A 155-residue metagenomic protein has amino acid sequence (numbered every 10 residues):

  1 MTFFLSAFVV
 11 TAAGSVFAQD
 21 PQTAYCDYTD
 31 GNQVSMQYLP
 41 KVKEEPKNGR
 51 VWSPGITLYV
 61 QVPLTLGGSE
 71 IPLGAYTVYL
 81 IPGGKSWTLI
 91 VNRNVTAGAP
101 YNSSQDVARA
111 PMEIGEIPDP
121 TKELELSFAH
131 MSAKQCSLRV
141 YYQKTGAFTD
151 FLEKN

Functional and structural regions predicted by a protein language model:
L5-S6, V16: Cleavable N-terminal signal peptides
F17-W52, G98-N155: Primarily secretory-pathway and cell-envelope proteins
P54-A97: Mid-length scaffold segments of soluble, non-membrane domains
